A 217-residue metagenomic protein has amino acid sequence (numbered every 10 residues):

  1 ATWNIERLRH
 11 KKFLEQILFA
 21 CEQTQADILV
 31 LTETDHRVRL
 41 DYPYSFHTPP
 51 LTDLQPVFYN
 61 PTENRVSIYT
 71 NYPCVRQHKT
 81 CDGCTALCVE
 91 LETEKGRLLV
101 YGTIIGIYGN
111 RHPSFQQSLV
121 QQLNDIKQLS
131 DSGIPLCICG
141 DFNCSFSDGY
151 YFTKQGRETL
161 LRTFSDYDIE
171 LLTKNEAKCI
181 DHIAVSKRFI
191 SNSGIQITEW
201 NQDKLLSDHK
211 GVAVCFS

Functional and structural regions predicted by a protein language model:
A1-F46, F58-E63: N-terminal, active-site-proximal structural segment of metallo-dependent hydrolase catalytic domains
A1-T2, E6-F19, V66-S217: Active-site regions of metal-assisted phosphoester/phosphodiester hydrolases, unifying DNase/endonuclease modules
P50-F58: Short, acidic/turn-prone active-site loops that include or flank metal/cofactor- and phosphate-binding residues
